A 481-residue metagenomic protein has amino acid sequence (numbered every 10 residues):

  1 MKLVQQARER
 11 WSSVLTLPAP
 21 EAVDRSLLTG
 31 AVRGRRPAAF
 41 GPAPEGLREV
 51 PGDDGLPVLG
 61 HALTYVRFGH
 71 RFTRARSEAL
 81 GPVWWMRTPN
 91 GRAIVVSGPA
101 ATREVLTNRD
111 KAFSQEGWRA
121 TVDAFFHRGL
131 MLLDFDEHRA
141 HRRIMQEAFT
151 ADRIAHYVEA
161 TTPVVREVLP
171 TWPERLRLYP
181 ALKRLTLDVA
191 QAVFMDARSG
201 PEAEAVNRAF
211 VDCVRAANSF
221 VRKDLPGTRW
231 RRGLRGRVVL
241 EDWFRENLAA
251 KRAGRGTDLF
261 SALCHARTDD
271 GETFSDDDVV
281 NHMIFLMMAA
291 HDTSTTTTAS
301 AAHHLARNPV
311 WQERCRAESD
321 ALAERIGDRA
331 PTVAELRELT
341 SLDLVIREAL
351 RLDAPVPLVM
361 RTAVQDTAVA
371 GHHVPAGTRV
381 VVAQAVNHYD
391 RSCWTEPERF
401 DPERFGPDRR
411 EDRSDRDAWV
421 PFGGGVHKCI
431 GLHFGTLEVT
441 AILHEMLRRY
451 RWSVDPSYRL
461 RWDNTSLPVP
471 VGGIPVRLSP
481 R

Functional and structural regions predicted by a protein language model:
K2-P20, R33-R36, G46-E78, N90-R92 (+5 more regions): Cytochrome P450 catalytic-domain helical core, especially the substrate-recognition surface and oxygen-activation
E49-G55, V158, T257-S261, H304-P355 (+5 more regions): Cytochrome P450 I-helix active-site segment
P57, T64, W84, T150 (+3 more regions): Conserved cytochrome P450 catalytic core segment spanning the I/J/K helices
H61-G81, E246, I326-A370, R391: Conserved cytochrome P450 K-helix E-x-x-R motif and the immediately C-terminal K′/meander segment
G98, A290, G377: Short, conserved phosphate/pyrophosphate- and ester-handling motifs at nucleotide-, phospho-/glycolipid
M288-A289, R416-S457: Cytochrome P450 heme-iron axial ligand motif
T293-E318, L432-Y450: Cytochrome P450 catalytic-core helices
V382-R410: Conserved cytochrome P450 K-helix/beta-meander segment immediately N-terminal to the heme-binding cysteine loop
